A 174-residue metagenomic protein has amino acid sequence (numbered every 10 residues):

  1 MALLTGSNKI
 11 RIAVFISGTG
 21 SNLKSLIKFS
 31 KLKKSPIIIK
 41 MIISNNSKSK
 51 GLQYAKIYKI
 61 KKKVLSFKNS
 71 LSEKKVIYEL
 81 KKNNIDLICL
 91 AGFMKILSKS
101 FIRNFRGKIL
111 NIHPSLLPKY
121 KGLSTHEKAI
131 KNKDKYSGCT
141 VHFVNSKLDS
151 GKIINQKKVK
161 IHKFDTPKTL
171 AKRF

Functional and structural regions predicted by a protein language model:
M1-F174: One-carbon transfer enzymes
